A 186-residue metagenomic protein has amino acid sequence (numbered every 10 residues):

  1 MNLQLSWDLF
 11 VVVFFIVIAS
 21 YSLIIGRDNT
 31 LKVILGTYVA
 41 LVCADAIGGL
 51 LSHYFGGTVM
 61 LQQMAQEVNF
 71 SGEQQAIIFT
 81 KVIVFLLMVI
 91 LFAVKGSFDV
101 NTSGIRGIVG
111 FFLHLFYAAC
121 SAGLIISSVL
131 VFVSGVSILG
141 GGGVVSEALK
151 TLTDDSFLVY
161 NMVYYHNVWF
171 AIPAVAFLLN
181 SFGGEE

Functional and structural regions predicted by a protein language model:
M1-E186: Alpha-helical transmembrane segments and their juxtamembrane interface "caps" in small multi-pass membrane proteins
